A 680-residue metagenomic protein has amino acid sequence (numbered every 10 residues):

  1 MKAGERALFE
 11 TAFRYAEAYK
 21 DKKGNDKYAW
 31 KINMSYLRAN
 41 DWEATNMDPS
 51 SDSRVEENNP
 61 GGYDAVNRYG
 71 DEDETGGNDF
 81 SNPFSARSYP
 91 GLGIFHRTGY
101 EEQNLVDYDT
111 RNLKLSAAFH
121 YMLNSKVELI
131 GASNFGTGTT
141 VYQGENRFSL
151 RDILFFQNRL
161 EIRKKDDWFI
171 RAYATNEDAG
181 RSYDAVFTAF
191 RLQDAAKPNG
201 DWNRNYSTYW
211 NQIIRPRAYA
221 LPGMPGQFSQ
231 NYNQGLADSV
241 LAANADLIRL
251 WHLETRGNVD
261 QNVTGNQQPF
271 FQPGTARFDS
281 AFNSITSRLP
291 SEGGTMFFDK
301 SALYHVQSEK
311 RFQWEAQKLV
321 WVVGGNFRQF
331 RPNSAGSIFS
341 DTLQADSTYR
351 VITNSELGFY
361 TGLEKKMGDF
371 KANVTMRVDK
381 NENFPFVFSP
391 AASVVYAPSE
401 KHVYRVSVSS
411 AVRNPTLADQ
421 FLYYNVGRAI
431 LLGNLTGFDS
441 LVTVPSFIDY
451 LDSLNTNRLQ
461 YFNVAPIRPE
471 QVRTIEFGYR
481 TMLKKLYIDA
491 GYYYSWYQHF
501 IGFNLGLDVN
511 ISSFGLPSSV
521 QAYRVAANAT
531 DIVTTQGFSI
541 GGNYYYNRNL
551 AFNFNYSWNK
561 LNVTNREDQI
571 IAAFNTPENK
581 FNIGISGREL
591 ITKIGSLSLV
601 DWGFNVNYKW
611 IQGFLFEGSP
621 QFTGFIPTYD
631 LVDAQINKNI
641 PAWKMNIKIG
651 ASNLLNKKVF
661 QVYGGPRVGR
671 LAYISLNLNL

Functional and structural regions predicted by a protein language model:
M1-A7, Y19, Y36-N40, F135-T139 (+14 more regions): Transmembrane beta-strands of outer-membrane beta-barrel pores
K2-R6, E10-R151: Periplasmic-side early beta-strands and strand-to-turn transitions of outer-membrane beta-barrels
F9, A16-K22, D26-Y28, N33-L37 (+6 more regions): Conserved C-terminal beta-signal and adjacent last beta-strands/turns of outer-membrane beta-barrel proteins
K20-Y28, S125-K126, D167, R171 (+8 more regions): Short loop/turn motifs that connect adjacent beta-strands in outer-membrane beta-barrel proteins
N112-R147, D152-F156, V322-F330, A335 (+4 more regions): Surface-exposed extracellular loop regions of Gram-negative outer-membrane beta-barrel proteins
N158-L343, Y349-F384, D489: Face-selective signature of the C-terminal outer-membrane beta-barrel domain
K366-D369, Y492-L615: Gram-negative outer-membrane beta-barrel transporters
R405, T436-A522: Membrane-embedded beta-barrel scaffold of Gram-negative outer-membrane proteins
